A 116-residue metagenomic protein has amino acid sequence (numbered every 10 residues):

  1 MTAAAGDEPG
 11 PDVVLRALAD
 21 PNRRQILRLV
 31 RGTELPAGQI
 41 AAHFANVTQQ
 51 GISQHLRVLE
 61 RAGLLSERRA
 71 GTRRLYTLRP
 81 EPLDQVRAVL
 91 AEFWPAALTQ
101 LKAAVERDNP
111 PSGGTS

Functional and structural regions predicted by a protein language model:
M1-G10, R28-G32, L83-S116: Amphipathic alpha-helical dimerization/coiled-coil segments that flank or bridge DNA-binding/regulatory modules
T2, D12-T48, R74-D84: N-terminal helix-turn-helix DNA-binding core of bacterial DNA-binding proteins
D7-P9, A41, S66: Short hydrophobic/aromatic segments of transmembrane alpha-helices and their interfaces
R16, R28, E60, S66 (+1 more regions): A cross-family signal for key residues in well-ordered alpha-helices that form functional helical elements
L56-R57: Short, hydrophobic-biased segments on the C-terminal half of alpha helices that form "recognition helices"
E60-G71, T77: Beta-hairpin "wing" of winged helix-turn-helix
L65-E67, P82-Q85: Alpha-helical interaction segments
